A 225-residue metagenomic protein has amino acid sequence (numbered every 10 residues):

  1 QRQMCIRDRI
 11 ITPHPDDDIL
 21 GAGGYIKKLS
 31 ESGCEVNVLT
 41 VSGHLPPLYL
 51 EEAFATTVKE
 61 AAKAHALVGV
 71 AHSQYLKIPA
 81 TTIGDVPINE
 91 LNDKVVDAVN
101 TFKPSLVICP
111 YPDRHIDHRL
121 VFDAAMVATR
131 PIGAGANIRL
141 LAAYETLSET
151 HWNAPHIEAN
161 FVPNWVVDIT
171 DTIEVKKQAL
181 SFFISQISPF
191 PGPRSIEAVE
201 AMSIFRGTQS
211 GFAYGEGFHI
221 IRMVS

Functional and structural regions predicted by a protein language model:
Q3, R7-R9, K28, S32 (+4 more regions): Metal-dependent de-N-acetylase/amidase catalytic core
R7-E52: ATP-dependent adenylation/pyrophosphate-handling site
P13-D17, I78, P112: Short acidic donor-binding/metal-coordinating loop in glycosyltransferase active sites
T40, K77-P79: Residue-level recognition of beta-strand->loop/alpha-helix junctions
T57-A61: Generic hydrophobic, amphipathic alpha-helix propensity
